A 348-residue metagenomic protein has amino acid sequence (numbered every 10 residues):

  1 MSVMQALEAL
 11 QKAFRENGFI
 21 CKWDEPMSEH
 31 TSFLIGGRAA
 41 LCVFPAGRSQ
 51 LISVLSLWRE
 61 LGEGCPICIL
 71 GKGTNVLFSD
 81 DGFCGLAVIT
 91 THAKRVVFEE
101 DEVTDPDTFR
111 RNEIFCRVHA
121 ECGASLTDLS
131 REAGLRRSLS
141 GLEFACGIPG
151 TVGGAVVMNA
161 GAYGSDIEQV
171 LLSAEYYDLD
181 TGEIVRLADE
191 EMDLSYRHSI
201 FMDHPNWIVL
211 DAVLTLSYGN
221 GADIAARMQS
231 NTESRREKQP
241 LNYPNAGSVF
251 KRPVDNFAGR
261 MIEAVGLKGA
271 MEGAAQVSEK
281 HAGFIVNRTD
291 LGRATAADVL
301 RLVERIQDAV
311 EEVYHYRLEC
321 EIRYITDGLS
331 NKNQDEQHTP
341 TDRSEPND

Functional and structural regions predicted by a protein language model:
S2-V152: Anion-binding (especially nucleotide phosphate/pyrophosphate-binding) glycine-rich loop and adjoining beta-alpha core
C21-W23, Y177-D348: Phosphate/pyrophosphate- and phosphate-bearing ligand-binding catalytic cores of soluble enzymes
S32-A40, D81-F83, V88, G153 (+11 more regions): Short capping/connector residues at structural and topological boundaries
G36, L41-R48, L77-E100, V157-D189 (+1 more regions): Structural signature of FAD isoalloxazine-binding scaffolds in flavoprotein oxidoreductases
G36-G37, G71-G73, G82-G85, G123 (+9 more regions): Glycine-centered flexibility sites
N75-V76, R131-G134, L142-C146, N159-D166 (+3 more regions): A generic local secondary-structure boundary/capping motif
A93, A124-L126, C146-P149, G153 (+6 more regions): Short acidic/polar capping segments at secondary-structure boundaries
